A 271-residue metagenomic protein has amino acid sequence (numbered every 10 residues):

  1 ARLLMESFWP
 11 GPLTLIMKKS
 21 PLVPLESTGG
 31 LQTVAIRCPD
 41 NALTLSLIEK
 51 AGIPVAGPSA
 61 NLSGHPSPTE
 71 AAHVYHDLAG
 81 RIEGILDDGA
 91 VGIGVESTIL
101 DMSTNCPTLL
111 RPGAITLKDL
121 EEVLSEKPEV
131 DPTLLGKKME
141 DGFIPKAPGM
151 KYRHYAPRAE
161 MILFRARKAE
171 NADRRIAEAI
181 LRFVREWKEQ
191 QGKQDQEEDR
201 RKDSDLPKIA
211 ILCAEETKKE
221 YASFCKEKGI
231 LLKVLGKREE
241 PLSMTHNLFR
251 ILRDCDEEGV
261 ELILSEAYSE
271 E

Functional and structural regions predicted by a protein language model:
A1-K193, R200-E271: Active-site-adjacent structural elements in enzyme catalytic cores
